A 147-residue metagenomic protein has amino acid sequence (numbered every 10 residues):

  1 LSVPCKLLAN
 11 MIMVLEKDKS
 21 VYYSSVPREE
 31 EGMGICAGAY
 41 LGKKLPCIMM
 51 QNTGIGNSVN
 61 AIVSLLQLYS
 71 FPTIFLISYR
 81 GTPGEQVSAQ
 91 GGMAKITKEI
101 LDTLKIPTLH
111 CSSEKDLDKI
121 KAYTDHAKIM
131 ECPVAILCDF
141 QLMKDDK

Functional and structural regions predicted by a protein language model:
L1-K147: Thiamine diphosphate
